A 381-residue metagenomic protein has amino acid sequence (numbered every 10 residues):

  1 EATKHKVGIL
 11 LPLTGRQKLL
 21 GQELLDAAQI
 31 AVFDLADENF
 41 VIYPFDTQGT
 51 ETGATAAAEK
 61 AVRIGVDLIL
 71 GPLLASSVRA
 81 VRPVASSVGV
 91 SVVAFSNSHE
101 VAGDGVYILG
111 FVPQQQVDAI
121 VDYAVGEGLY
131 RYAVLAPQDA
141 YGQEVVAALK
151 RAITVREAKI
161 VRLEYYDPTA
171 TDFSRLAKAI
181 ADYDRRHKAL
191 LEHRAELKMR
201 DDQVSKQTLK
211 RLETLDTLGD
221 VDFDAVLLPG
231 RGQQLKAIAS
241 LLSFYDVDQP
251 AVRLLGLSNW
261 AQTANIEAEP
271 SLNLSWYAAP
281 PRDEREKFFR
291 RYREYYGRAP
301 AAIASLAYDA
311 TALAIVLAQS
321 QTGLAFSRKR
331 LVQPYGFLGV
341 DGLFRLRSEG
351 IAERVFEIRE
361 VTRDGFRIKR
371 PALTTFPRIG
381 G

Functional and structural regions predicted by a protein language model:
E1-G381: Extracytosolic ligand-binding ectodomains
